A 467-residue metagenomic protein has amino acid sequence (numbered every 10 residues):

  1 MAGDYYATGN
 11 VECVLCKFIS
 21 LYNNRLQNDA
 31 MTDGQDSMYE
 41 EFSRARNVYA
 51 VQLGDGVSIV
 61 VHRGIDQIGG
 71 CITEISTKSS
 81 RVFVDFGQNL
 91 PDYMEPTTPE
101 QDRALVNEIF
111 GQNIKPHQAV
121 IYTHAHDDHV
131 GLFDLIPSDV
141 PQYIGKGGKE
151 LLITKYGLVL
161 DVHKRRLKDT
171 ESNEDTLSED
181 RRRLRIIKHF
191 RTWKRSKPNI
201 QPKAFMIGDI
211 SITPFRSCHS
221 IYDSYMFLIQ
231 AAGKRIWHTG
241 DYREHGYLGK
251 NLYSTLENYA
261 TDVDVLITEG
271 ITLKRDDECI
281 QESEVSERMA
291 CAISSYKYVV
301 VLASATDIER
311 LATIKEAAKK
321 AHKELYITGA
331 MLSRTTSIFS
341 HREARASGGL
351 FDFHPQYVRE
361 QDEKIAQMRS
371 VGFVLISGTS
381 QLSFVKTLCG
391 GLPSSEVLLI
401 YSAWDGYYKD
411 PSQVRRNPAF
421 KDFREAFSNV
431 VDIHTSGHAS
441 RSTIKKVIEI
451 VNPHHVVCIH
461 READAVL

Functional and structural regions predicted by a protein language model:
D4-Y5, Y22-N24: Intrinsic-disorder-associated, low-complexity terminal segments enriched in Asp/Asn/His/Tyr and depleted of Lys/Arg
C13-C16: Cysteine-centered motifs
G34-A119, D127-K320, E324-T328, T335 (+1 more regions): His/Asp/Glu-rich metal-coordinating catalytic cores of metallo-dependent phosphodiesterases/hydrolases acting on
A330-L392, S402: A contiguous, basic/glycine-rich beta-loop/short-helix subdomain that forms a polymer-engagement track
F384-A426: Redox- and metal-dependent alpha/beta enzyme cores, enriched for Fe-S-associated oxidoreductases and cofactor-handling
F423-S440: Generic long, charged, amphipathic alpha-helical segments
I444, I448-R461: Proline-aspartate-enriched helix->loop->beta-strand connector
